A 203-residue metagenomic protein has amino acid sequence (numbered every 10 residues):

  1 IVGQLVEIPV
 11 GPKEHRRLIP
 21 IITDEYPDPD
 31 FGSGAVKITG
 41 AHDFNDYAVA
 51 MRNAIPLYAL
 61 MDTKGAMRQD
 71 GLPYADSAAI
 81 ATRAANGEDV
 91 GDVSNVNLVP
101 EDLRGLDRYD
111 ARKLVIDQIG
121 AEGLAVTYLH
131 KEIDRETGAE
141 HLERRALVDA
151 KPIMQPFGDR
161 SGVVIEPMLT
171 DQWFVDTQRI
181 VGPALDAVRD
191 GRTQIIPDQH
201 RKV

Functional and structural regions predicted by a protein language model:
G3-P12: Short conserved beta-strand and strand-loop elements enriched in small hydrophobics with frequent Asp/Gly
K13-R17: Short coil-to-beta-strand transition motifs
L18-D24: Short beta-strand-centered aromatic/proline hotspots
Y26-V203: Residue patterns forming the tRNA-binding/recognition surfaces of aminoacyl-tRNA synthetases and related DALR
